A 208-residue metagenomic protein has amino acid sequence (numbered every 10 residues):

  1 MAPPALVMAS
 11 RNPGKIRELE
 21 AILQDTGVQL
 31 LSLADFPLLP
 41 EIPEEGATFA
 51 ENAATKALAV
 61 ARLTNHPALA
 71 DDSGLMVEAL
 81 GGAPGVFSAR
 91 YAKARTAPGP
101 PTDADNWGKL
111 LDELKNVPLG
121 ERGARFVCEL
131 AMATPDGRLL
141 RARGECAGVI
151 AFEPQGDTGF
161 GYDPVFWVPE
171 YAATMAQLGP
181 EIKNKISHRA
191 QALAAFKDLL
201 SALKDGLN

Functional and structural regions predicted by a protein language model:
A2-V7, P13-S32, F36-N208: Anionic-ligand binding patches
